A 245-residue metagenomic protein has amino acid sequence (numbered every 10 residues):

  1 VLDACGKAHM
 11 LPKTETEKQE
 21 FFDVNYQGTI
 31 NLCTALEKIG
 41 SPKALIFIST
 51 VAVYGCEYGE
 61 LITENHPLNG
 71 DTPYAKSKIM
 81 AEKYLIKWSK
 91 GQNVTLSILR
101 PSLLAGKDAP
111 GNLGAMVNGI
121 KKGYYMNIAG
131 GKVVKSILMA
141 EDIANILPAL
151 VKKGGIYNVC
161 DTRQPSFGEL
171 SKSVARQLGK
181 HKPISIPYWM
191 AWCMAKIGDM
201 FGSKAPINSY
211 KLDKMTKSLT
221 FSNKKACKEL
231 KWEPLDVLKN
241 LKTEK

Functional and structural regions predicted by a protein language model:
V1-V24: NAD(P)H-binding glycine-rich loop region in Rossmannoid oxidoreductase-like domains and their noncatalytic homologs
E20-G28, T72, K76-S77, L138: Glycine-rich NAD(P)-binding loop of the Rossmann-fold in SDR/ketoreductase-type enzymes
I30-P73: Conserved Rossmann-fold NAD(P)-dependent oxidoreductase catalytic core, especially the SDR/UDP-sugar
Y54-G55, S97-A115: Flexible, glycine-rich beta-alpha linker
N69-S97: Active-site Tyr-X1-5-Lys
M80, A109-A115, A129-V151, N158: Substrate-positioning beta->alpha
A140, K172, M194-E233: Conserved C-terminal active-site "lid" loop/helix of NAD(P)H-dependent oxidoreductases that clamps the redox cofactor
L150-I207, D236-L238, K242-K245: Mid/C-terminal beta-alpha module of Rossmann-like enzyme folds, strongest in SDR-family dehydrogenases/epimerases
